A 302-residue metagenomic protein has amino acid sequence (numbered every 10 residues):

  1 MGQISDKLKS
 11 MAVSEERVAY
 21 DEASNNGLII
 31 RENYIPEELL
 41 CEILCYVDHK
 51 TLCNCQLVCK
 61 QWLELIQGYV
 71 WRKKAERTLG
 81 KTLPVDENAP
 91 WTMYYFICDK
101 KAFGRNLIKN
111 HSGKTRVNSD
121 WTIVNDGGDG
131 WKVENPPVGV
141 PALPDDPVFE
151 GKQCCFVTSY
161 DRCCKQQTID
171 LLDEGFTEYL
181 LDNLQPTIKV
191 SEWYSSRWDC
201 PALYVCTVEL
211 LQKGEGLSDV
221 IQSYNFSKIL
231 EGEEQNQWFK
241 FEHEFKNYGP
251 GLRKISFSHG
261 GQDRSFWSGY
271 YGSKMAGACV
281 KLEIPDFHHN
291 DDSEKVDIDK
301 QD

Functional and structural regions predicted by a protein language model:
M1-E16: PEST-like, low-complexity acidic/proline-rich intrinsically disordered segments, predominantly at protein N-termini
Y20, S24-G27, R31-E38, L44-T187 (+4 more regions): Aromatic (Trp/Tyr/Phe) and Gly/Pro-enriched flexible surface segments
C200-L210: Beta-strand acidic-aromatic groove motif in beta-rich domains, primarily in extracellular
Q212-G216, I284-D286: Solvent-exposed strand-loop boundary residues in beta-sheet-rich modules
G216-Y224: Surface-exposed loop/edge segments in extracytoplasmic proteins
